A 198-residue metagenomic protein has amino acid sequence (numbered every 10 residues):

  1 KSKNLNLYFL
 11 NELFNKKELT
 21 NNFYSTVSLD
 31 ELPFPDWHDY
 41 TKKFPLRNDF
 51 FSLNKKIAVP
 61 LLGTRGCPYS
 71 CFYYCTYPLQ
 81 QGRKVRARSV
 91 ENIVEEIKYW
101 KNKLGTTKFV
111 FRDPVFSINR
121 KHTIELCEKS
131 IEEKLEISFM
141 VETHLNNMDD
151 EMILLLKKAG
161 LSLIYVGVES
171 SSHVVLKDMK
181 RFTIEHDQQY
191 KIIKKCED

Functional and structural regions predicted by a protein language model:
K1-S28: Glycine-rich beta-alpha loop elements in corrinoid/cobalamin-binding modules across cobalamin-dependent enzymes
L10, T20, L32-Y40: Phosphate/oxyanion-binding loops and surfaces in catalytic or ligand/nucleic-acid-binding neighborhoods
F34-E197: Radical SAM [4Fe-4S] cluster-binding motif and immediate context
